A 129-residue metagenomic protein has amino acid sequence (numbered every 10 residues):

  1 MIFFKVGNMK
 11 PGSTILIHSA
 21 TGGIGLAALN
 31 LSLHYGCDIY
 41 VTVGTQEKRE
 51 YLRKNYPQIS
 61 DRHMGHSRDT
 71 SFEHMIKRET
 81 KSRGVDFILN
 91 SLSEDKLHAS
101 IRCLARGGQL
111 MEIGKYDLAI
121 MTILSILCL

Functional and structural regions predicted by a protein language model:
M1-L129: 4′-phosphopantetheine-dependent carrier domains
